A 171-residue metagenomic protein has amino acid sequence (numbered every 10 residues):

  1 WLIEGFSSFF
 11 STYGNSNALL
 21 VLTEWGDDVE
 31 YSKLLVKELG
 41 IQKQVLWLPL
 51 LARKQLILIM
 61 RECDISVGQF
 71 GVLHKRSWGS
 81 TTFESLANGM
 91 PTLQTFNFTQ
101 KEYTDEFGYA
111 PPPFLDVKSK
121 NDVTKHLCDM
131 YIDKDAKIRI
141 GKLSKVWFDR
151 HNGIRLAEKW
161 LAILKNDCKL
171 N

Functional and structural regions predicted by a protein language model:
W1-S11, S16, E30: A conserved mid-protein helix/loop that constitutes part of the nucleotide-sugar donor-binding site
L2-F6, L20, V123, W160: A structural motif in glycosyltransferase catalytic domains
E30-L50, I65: Nucleotide-activated donor-binding/catalytic signature segment of Leloir-type glycosyltransferases, i.e., the conserved
A52-C63, A87: Short acidic alpha-helix that forms the nucleotide-activated donor recognition element in Leloir-type transferases
M60-K75, M90: Acidic donor-binding loop of glycosyltransferase active sites
Q69-F83, Q94-G108: Nucleotide-sugar-dependent
K101-L127: Change "using UDP/GDP/dTDP sugars" to "using nucleotide sugars
I132-K165: A charged, aromatic-enriched C-terminal amphipathic alpha-helix characteristic of glycosyltransferases across folds
